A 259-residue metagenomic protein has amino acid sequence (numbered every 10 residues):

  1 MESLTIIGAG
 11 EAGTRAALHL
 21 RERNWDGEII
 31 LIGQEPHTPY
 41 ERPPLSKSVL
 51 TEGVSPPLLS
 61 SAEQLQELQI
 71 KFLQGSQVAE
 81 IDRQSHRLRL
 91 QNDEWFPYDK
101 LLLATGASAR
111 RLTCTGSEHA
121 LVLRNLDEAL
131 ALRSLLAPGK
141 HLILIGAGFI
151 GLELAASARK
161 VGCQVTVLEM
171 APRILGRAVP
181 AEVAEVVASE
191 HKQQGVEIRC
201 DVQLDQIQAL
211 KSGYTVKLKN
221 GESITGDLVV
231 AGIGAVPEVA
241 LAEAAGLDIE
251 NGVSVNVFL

Functional and structural regions predicted by a protein language model:
E2-K71, S157-A178: Beta1-alpha1 glycine-rich phosphate/pyrophosphate-binding loop at the start of Rossmann-like nucleotide-binding domains
G10-T14, P36, A107-A109, D127 (+3 more regions): Residue-level detector of alpha-helix initiation sites
S46, P57, H141, F149-Q206: Rossmann-like dinucleotide-binding cores of NAD(P)H-dependent redox enzymes
E67-D82, Q194-L204: A conserved beta-strand/loop element that lines the FAD pocket in flavoprotein oxidoreductases
Q91-K100, K219-L228: Core beta-strand elements of the Rossmann-like FAD/NAD(P) dinucleotide-binding domain in flavoenzyme oxidoreductases
T105-V161: Glycine-rich dinucleotide-binding loop and its adjacent helix/turn
E118-K140, T215-K217, S223-L259: FAD-site-proximal beta/loop scaffold in flavoenzymes
